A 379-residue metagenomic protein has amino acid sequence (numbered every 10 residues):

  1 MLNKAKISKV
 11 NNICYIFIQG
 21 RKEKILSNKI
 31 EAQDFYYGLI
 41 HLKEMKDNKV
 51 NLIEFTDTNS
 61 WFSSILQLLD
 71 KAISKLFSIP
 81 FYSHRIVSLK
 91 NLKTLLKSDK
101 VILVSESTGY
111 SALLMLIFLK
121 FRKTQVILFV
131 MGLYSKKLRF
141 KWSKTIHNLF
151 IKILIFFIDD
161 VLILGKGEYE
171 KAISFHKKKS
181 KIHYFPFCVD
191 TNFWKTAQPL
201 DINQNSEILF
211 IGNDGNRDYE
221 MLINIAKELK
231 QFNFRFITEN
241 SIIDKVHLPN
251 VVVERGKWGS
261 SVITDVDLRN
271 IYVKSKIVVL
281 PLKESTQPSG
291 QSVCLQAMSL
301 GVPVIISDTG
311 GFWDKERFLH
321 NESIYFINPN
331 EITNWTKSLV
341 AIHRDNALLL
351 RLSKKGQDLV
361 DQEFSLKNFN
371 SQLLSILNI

Functional and structural regions predicted by a protein language model:
M1-T58, K93-D99, N224-L229, N233: N-terminal subdomain of nucleotide-sugar transferases
L2, I173-S174, H183-N205: Acidic anion/phosphate-binding donor-loop and adjacent secondary structure in glycosyltransferase catalytic cores
D34, D201-L268: Conserved catalytic-core segment of nucleotide-activated headgroup transferases in glycan assembly
L89-K97, F121, K141-V161: Membrane-proximal helix-turn-helix segments that form the acceptor-binding/catalytic region of lipid-linked
I158-K181, V189-F193: A short, active-site helix/loop in glycosyltransferases that binds the activated sugar's phosphate group
N213, F318-I332, A341-A347: Conserved acidic donor-binding segment of nucleotide-sugar-dependent glycosyltransferases
N270-P288, V302: Acidic donor-binding loop of glycosyltransferase active sites
A341, L348-Q362, F369: A short, well-ordered alpha-helix in the C-terminal region of glycosyltransferases
